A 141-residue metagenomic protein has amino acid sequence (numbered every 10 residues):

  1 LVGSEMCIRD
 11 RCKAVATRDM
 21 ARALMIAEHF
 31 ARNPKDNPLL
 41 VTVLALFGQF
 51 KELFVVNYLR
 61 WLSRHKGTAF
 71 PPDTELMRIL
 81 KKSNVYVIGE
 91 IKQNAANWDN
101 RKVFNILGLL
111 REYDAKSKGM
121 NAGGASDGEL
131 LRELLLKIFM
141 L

Functional and structural regions predicted by a protein language model:
L1-I8: Short, small-residue-biased leader/transition segments that mark boundaries at the very start of proteins
M20-L141: Helix-rich C-terminal "collar"/helical-bundle subdomain used as an assembly and partner-interaction module in RFC-like
